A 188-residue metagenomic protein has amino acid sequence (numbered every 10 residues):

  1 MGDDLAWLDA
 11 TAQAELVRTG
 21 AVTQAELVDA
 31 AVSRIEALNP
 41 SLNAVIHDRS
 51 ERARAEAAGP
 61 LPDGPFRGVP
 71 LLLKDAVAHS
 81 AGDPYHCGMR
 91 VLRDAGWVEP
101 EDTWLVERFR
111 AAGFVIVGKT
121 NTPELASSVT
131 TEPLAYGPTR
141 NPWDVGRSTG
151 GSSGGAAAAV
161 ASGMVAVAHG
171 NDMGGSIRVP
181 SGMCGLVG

Functional and structural regions predicted by a protein language model:
M1-H47: An N-terminal boundary/leader segment
D4-A6, P62-V69: Flexible N-terminal pre-Rossmann segment of NAD(P)-dependent oxidoreductases
Q13-V17, A57, A156: Generic hydrophobic alpha-helical segments
A31, A53, K74, F109 (+1 more regions): Conserved hydrophobic/aromatic pocket- or pore-lining residues that grip, position, or stack substrates in active sites
E51-A58, G113-F114: Long amphipathic alpha-helix in the N-terminal Rossmann-like dinucleotide-binding domain of NAD(P)-dependent
P65-L105: Enzymes and membrane/adaptor proteins characterized by extended Gly/Ser/Thr/Asp/Glu-rich, aromatic-dotted
E101-T103, E107-G188: Short glycine/serine-rich loop segments
